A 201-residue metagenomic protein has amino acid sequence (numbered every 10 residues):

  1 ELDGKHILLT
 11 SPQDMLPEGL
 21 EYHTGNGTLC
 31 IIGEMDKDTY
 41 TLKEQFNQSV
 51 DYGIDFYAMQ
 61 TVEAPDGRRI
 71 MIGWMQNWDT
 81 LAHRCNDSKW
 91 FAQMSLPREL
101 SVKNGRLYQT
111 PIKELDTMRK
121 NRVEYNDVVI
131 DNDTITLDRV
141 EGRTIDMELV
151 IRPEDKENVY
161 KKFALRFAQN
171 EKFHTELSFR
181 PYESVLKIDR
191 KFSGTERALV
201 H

Functional and structural regions predicted by a protein language model:
E1-E18, R69-M75, D79-T80: Hydrophobic core segments of beta-strands in well-ordered, beta-rich domains
L16-L20, G27-L29: Substrate-binding cleft/loops of secretory-pathway carbohydrate-active enzymes
G19-Y22, R84: Short aromatic-enriched loop/helix-cap "lid" or pocket-rim segments at secondary-structure transitions that line
N26-L29, E34-D55, Q60-H201: Beta-rich accessory regions
